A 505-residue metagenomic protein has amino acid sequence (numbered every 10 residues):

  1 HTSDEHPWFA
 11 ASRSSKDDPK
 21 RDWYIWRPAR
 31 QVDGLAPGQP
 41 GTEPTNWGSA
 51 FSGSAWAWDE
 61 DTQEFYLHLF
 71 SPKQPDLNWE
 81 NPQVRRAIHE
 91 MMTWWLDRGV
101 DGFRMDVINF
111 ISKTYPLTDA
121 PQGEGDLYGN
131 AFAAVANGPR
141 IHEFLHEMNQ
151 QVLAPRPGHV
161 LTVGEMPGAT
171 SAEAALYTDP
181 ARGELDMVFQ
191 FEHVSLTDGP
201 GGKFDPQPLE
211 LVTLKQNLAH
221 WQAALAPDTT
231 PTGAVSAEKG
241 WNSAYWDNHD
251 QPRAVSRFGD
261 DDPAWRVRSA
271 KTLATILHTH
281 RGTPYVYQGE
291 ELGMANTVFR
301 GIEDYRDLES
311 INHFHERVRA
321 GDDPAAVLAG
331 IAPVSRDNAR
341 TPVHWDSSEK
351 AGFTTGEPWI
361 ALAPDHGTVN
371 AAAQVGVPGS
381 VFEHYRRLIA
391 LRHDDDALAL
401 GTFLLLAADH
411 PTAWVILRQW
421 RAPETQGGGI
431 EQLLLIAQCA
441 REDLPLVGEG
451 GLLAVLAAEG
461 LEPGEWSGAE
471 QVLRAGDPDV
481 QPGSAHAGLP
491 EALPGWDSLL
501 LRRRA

Functional and structural regions predicted by a protein language model:
H1-T93, D97, F110-T170, V343 (+1 more regions): Acidic/aromatic-lined carbohydrate-recognition and catalytic surfaces of CAZymes acting on diverse glycans
T2-E43, L145-P342, S347: Conserved alpha/beta catalytic core and glycan-binding cleft of carbohydrate-active enzymes
E5, S52, K73, L185 (+3 more regions): Residues that flank catalytic or metal-binding motifs in active/ligand-binding sites
Y66-P72, H249, A363-H366: Residues forming anionic-ligand binding surfaces in small-molecule and nucleic-acid pockets of primarily soluble enzymes
P75-R85, F132-N137, A254-R268, A329-G330 (+1 more regions): Active-site rim elements
D101: Short acidic/polar active-site loop segments enriched in Thr and Asp
P155-R156, T230-A234, T279-V286, L292 (+1 more regions): Carbohydrate-interacting/catalytic domains
